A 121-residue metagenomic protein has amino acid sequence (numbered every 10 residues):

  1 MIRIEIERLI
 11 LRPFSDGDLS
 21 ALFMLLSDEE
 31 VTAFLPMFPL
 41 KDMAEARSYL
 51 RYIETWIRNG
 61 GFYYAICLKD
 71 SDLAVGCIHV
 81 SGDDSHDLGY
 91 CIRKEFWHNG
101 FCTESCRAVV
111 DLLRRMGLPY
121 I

Functional and structural regions predicted by a protein language model:
M1-A33, Y63-I121: Acyl-donor (CoA/ACP) binding surface of acyl/acetyltransferases
E30-Y52: Conserved GNAT-fold acetyl-CoA-binding loop/helix
K41-E45, I53-T55, L68, K94-W97: Juxtamembrane/interface motifs at transmembrane-helix termini
R51-A65: A short helix-loop-beta-strand connector motif used in the catalytic cores of GNAT acetyltransferases and, in some
